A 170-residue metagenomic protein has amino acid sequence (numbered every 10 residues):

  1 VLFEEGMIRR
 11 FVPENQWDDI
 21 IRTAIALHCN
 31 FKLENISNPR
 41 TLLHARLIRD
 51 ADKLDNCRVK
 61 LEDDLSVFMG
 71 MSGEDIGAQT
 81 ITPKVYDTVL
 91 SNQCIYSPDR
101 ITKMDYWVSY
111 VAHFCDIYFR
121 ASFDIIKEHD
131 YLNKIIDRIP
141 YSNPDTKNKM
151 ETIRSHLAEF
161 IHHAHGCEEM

Functional and structural regions predicted by a protein language model:
V1, D19-F31: His-Asp-centered metal-binding catalytic motifs of divalent-metal-dependent phosphohydrolases/nucleases
V1-M7: An active-site-proximal "capping" alpha-helix that borders the catalytic cofactor pocket
M7-R9, P13, N30-F31, N35-M170: Divalent metal-dependent phosphate-bond-processing catalytic cores, especially two-metal-ion Mg2+/Mn2+ enzymes that act
